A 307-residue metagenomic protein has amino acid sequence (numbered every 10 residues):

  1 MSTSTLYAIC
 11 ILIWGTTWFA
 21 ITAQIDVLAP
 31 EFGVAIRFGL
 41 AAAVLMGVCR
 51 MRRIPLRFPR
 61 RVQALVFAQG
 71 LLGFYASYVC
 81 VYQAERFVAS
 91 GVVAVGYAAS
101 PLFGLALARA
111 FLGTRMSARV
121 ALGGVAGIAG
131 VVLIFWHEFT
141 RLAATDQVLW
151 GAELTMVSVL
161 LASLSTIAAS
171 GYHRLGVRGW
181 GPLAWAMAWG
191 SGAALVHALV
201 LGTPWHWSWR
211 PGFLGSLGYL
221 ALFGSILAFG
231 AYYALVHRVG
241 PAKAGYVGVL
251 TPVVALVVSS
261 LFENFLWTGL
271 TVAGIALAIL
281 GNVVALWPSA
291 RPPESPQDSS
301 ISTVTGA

Functional and structural regions predicted by a protein language model:
M1-A35, Q83, L142-G171, G190-A193 (+1 more regions): Glycine-/small-residue-enriched transmembrane alpha-helix faces in small-molecule transporters and effluxers
M1-T3, V27-E31, A35, F58-A64 (+3 more regions): Juxtamembrane helix-entry segments on the extracytoplasmic side of multipass membrane proteins
I13, T17-W18, M46-Y97, L133 (+1 more regions): Specific transmembrane alpha-helical segments of multi-pass solute transporters/efflux pumps, especially DMT/EamA
Q24, G33, R37, A84 (+6 more regions): Hydrophobic/aromatic residues within transmembrane alpha-helices of multi-pass small-molecule transporters
V27-A76, F103-G104, L160-A168, A184-G202 (+3 more regions): Transmembrane alpha-helices of multi-pass small-molecule transport proteins
V34-I36, G91-A99, A168-S191, A221-L261: Helix-helix packing/entry segments at the starts of transmembrane helices
G39, L45, M116-E138, V249 (+2 more regions): Hydrophobic transmembrane alpha-helices of multi-pass small-molecule transport proteins
G47-L56, S100-A129, V253-A273: C-terminal transmembrane-helix exit sites in multi-pass transporters
